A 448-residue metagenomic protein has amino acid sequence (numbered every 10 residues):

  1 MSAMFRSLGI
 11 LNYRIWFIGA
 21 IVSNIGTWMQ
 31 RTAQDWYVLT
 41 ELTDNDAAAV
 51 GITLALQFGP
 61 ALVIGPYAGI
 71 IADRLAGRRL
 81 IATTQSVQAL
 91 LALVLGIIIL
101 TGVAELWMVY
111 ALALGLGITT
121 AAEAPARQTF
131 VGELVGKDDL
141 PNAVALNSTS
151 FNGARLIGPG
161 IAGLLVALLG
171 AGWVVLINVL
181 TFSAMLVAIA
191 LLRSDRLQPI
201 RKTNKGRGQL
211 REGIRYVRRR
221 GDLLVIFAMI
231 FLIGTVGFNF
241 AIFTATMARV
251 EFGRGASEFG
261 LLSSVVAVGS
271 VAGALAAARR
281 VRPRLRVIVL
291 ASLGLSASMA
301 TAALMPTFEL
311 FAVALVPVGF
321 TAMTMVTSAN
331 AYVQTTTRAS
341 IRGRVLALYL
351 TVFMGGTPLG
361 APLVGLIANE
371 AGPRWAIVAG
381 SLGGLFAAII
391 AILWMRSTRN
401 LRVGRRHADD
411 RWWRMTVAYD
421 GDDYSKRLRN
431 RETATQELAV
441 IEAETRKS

Functional and structural regions predicted by a protein language model:
M1-N430: Alpha-helical transmembrane-bundle signature of multi-pass membrane transport and export proteins
V217, Q436-S448: Long, low-complexity, intrinsically disordered segments
